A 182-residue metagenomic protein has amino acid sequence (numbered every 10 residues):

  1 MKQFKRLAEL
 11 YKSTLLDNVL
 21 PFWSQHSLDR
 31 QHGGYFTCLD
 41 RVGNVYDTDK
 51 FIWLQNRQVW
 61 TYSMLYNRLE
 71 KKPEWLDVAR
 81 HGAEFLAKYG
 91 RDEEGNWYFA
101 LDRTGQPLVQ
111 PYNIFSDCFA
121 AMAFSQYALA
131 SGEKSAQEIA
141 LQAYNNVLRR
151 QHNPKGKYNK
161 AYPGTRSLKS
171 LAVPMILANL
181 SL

Functional and structural regions predicted by a protein language model:
M1-L182: Glycan-recognition and catalytic cores of secretory/periplasmic carbohydrate-active enzymes
